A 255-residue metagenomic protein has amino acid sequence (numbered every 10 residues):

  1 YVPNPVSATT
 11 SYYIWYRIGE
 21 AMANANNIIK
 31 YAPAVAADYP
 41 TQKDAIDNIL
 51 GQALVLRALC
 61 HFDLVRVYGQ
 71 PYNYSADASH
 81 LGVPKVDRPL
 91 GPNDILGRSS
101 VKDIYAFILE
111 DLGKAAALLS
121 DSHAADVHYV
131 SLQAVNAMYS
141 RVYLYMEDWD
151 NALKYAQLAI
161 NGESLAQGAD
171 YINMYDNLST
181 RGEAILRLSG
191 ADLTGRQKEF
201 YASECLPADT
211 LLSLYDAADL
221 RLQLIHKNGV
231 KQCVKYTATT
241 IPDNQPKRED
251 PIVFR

Functional and structural regions predicted by a protein language model:
Y1-Y68, S99, A116-D121, D243-F254: Conserved, well-structured interaction surfaces
G51-G91: Extended ligand-binding groove/face enriched in aromatic
C60, S140-V142: Residue-level signature for tetratricopeptide repeat
V65-Y72, H123-A124, Y145-D148: Short coil/turn linking the two alpha-helices of tandem helical-hairpin repeats
L153-F254: Hydrophobic-face positions in mid-chain alpha helices that act as interaction patches
